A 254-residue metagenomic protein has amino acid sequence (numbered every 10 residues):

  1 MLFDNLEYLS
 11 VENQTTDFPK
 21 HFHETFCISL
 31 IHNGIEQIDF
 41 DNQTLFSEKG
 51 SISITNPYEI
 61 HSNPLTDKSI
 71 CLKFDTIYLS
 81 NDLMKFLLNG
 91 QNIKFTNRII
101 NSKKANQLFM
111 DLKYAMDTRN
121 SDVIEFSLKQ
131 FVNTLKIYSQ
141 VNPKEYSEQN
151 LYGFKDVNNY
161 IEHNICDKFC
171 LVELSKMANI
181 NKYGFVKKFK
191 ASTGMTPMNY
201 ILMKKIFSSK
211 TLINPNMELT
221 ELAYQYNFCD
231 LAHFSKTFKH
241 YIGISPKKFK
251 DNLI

Functional and structural regions predicted by a protein language model:
M1-K94: N-terminal regulatory/effector-sensing and dimerization cores that precede helix-turn-helix DNA-binding domains
I28, I77, I124-F126, D230: Generic structural signal for conserved hydrophobic packing positions in ordered secondary structure
L30, L88, L112-M116, S209-P215: Alpha-helix C-terminal capping segments
G50, F185-F189, H233-F234, F238: Short hydrophobic/aromatic patch on the recognition helix
Q91-K104, Y114-A178, A191-M203: Short, Lys/Arg-enriched, Trp-marked, Pro/Gly-tolerant hinge/linker segments that flank
N159, H163, K168-V172, K190-S235 (+1 more regions): Terminal helix-turn-helix DNA-binding modules in bacterial transcription factors
I180, F189-K190, F228, F238-K239 (+1 more regions): Conserved acetyl-CoA-binding loop of GNAT-fold acetyltransferases
